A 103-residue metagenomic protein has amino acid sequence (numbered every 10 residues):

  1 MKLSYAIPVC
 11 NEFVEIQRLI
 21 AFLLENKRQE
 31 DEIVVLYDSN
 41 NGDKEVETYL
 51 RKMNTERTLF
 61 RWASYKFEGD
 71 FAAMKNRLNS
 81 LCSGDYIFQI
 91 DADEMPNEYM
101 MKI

Functional and structural regions predicted by a protein language model:
M1-E25: N-proximal low-complexity "stem/linker" segments adjacent to membrane-targeting elements
Y5, E32-V35, I87: Hydrophobic/aromatic residues located in beta-strands of well-ordered beta-sheets within soluble catalytic
R18, F22, R77, K102-I103: Alpha-helical elements of Rossmann-like donor-binding domains used by nucleotide-donor carbohydrate transfer enzymes
A21-S64: Acidic donor-binding segment of Leloir-type glycosyltransferases
K66-A73, N79, M95: A short, glycine-/small-residue-rich helix N-cap motif at loop->alpha-helix starts within glycosyltransferase
N76-Y86: Active-site nucleotide-sugar/metal-binding loop of Leloir-type enzymes
G84-M95: Short beta-strand-to-loop acidic/aromatic patch adjacent to the donor-nucleotide binding site
E94-I103: Acidic donor-binding/catalytic loop of UDP-sugar-dependent glycosyltransferases, especially processive GT2
